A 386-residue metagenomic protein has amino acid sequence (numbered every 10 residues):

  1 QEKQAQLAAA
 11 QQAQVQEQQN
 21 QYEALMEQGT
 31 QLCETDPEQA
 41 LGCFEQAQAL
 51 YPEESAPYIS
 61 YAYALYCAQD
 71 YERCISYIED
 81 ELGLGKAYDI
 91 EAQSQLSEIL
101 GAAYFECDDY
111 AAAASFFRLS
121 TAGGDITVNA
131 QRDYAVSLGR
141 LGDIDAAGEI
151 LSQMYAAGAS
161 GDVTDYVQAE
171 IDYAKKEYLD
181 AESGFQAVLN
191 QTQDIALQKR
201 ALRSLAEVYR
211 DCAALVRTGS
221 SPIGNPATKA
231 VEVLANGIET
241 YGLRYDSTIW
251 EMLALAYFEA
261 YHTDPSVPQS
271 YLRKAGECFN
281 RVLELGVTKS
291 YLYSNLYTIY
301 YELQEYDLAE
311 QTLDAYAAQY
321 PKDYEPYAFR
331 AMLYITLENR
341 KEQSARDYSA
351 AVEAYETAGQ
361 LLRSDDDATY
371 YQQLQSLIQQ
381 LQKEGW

Functional and structural regions predicted by a protein language model:
G29, E34-D36, D89, D211-S221 (+5 more regions): Short coil/turn linking the two alpha-helices of tandem helical-hairpin repeats
T30, Y63, A102, V136 (+8 more regions): Residue-level recognition of tetratricopeptide repeat
E34, C67-A68, E106, R140-L141 (+8 more regions): Register position in tetratricopeptide repeats
P52, K86, E91, D125 (+6 more regions): Short coil turns that delineate tetratricopeptide repeat
P57, L96, A130, T164 (+5 more regions): TPR alpha-solenoid repeat register
S60, A92-Q95, I99, D133 (+7 more regions): Canonical tetratricopeptide repeat
